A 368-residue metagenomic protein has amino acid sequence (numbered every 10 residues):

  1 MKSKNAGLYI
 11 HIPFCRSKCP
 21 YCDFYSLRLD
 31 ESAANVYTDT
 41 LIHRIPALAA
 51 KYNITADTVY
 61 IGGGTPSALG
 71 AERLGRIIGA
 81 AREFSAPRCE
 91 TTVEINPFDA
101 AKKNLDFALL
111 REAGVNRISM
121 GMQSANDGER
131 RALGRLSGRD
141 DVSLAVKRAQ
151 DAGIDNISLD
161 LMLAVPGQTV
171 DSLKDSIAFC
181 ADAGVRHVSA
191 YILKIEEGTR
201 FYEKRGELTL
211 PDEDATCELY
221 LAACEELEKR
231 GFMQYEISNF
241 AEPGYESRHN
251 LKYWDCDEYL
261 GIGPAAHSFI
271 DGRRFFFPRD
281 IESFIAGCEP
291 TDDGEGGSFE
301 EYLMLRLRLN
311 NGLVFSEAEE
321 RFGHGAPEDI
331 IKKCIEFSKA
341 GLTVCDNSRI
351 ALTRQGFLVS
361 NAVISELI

Functional and structural regions predicted by a protein language model:
S3-N5, S26-L48, D57-H324: C-terminal scaffold of the Radical SAM
I10: Conserved N-terminal Rossmann-fold NAD(P)-binding element of oxidoreductases
P13-S26: Local cysteine-cluster metal-coordination motifs and their immediate loop/turn environment, predominantly Fe-S cluster
Y52: Cys/His-rich Zn2+-binding cysteine-cluster or related metal-binding knuckle/ribbon modules and their
H324-E336: Short amphipathic alpha-helical interaction segments
S338-S348: A short, conserved structural fragment
R349-T353: Minor-groove-contacting beta-hairpin "wing" of winged helix-turn-helix DNA-binding domains
Q355-I368: Short, amphipathic alpha-helical interaction segments positioned at domain boundaries
